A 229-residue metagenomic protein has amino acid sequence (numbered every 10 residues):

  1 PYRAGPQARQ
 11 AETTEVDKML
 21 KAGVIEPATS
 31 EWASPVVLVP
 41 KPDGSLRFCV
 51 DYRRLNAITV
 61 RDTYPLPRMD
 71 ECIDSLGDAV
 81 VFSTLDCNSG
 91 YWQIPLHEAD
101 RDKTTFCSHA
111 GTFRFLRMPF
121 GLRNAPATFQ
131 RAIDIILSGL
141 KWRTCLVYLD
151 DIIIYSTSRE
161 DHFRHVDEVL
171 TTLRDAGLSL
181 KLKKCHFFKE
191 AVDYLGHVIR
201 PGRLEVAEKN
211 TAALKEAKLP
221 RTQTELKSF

Functional and structural regions predicted by a protein language model:
P1-F229: Retroelement reverse transcriptase polymerase core
